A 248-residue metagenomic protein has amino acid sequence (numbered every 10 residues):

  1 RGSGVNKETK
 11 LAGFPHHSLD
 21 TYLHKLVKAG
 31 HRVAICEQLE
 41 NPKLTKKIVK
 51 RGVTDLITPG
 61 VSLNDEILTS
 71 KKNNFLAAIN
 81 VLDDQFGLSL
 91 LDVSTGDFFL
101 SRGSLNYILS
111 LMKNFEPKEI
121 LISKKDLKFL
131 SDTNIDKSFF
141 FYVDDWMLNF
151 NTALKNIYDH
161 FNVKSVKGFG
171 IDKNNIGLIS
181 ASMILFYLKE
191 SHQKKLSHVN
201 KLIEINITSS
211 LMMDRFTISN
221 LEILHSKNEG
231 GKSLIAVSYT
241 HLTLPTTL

Functional and structural regions predicted by a protein language model:
R1-L242: Charged catalytic and DNA/RNA-contacting regions of genome-maintenance and nucleic-acid-processing enzymes
T243-T247: A short, hydrophobic C-terminal helix/tail in secreted or cell-surface proteins
